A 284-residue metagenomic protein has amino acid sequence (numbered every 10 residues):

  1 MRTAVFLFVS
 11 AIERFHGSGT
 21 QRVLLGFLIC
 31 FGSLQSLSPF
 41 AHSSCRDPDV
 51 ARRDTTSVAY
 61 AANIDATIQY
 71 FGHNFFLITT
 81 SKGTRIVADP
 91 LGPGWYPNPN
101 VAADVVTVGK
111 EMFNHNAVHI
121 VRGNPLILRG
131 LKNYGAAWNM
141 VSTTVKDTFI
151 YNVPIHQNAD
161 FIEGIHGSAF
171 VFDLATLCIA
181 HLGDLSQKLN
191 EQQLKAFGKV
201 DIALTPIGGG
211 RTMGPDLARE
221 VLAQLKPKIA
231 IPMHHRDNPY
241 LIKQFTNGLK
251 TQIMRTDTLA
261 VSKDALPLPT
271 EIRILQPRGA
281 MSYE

Functional and structural regions predicted by a protein language model:
M1-G19: N-terminal secretory signal peptides that target proteins for export/translocation
L24-S36: Bacterial N-terminal signal peptides
F40-V101, V105, M112-F113, L126-G198 (+2 more regions): Core dinuclear metal-dependent hydrolase active-site scaffold
A103, I202-T205, G209, A218-H235: Proline-aspartate-enriched helix->loop->beta-strand connector
D104-V121, H234: Histidine-centered divalent metal-coordination motifs
I120, Q192-A196, D216-V221: A short acidic, amphipathic alpha-helical/loop segment
K188, T212-D216, R236-Y240: Soluble non-cytosolic domains of exported or imported proteins
P215-R219, Y240-L249: Histidine/acidic-residue-rich catalytic or RNA/ligand-binding cores of hydrolases and nuclease-related proteins
